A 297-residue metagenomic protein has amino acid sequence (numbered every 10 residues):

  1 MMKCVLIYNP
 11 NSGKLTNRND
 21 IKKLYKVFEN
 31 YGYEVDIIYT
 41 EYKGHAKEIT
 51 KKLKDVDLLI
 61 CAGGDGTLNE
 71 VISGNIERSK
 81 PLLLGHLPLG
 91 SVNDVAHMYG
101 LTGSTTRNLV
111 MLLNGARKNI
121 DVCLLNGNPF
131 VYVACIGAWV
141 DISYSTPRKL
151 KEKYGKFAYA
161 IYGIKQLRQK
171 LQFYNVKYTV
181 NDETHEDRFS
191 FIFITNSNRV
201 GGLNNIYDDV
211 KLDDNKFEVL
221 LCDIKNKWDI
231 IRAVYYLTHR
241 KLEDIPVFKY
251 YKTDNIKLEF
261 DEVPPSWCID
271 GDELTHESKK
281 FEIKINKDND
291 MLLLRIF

Functional and structural regions predicted by a protein language model:
K3-K156: Small-residue-rich beta-alpha loop regions that form the catalytic core of phosphotransfer and lipid-active enzymes
L6, I37, Y178, V219-L221: Generic preference for hydrophobic
N17-I21, N204, I231: Conserved strand-to-helix beginnings and helix N-cap segments that scaffold or border functional pockets
I21-K23, I76-E77, P147-R148, D208-K211 (+2 more regions): Short, solvent-exposed amphipathic alpha-helical segments in soluble enzyme and RNA/protein-processing domains
T67, I192, G271: Conserved Motif II region of HX4D acyltransferases
N119-V122, F173-N175, F189, Y207 (+3 more regions): Short, acidic/polar N-cap/turn motifs at the starts of alpha helices
L125-K216: ATP/pyrophosphate-binding catalytic subdomain of soluble kinases
V180, E186, K211, L221-F297: ATP/nucleoside-binding phosphotransfer catalytic cores, i.e., glycine-rich phosphate-binding loops
